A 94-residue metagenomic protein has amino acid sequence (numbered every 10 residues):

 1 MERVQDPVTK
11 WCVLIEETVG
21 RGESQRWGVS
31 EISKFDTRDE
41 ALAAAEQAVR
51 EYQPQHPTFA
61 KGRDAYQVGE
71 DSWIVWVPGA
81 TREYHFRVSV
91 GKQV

Functional and structural regions predicted by a protein language model:
E2-S30: Short aromatic-glycine-(Arg/Gly/Cys) micro-motifs in beta-strand/loop hairpins
E16, I32, P78-T81: Intrinsically disordered, low-complexity regulatory segments enriched in acidic/serine/proline/glutamine/glycine
R26-E40: A short, exposed loop/beta-hairpin motif centered on an aromatic-Gly-Thr core
D36-A43, K92-V94: Short, surface-exposed linear segments at secondary-structure transitions and domain or protein termini
L42, E46, P57: Acidic, metal/cofactor-coordinating or nucleic-acid-engaging core segments within structured domains
R50-V94: Short, mixed-charge low-complexity intrinsically disordered segments
